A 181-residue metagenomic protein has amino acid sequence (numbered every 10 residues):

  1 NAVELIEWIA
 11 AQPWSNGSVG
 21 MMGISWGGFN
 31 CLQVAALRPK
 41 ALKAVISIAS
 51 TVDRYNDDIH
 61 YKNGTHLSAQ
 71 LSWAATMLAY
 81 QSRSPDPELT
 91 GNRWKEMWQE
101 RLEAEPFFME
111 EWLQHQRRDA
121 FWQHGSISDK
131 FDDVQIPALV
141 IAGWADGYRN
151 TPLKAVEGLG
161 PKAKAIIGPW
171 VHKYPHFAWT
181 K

Functional and structural regions predicted by a protein language model:
N1-P13: Alpha/beta-hydrolase active-site loop
A2, C31, L37, A44 (+3 more regions): Conserved luminal/periplasmic juxtamembrane motif of membrane-embedded glycan-processing enzymes
E7-A10, G28-P39, V45, A49-S50 (+1 more regions): Short glycine-enriched nucleophile-adjacent loop and the immediately C-terminal alpha-helix near the catalytic center
Q12-W26: Alpha/beta-hydrolase fold nucleophile elbow
N16, A41-K43, K162-A163: Core-facing hydrophobic residues within beta-strands of well-ordered domains
M21-G23, I48, I141: Short beta-strand immediately N-terminal to the catalytic nucleophile in serine-hydrolase-like folds
A36-D133: Accessory cap/linker subdomain of secreted extracellular hydrolases
Q114-K181: C-terminal subdomain of alpha/beta-hydrolase-fold enzymes, centered on the catalytic histidine and its supporting
